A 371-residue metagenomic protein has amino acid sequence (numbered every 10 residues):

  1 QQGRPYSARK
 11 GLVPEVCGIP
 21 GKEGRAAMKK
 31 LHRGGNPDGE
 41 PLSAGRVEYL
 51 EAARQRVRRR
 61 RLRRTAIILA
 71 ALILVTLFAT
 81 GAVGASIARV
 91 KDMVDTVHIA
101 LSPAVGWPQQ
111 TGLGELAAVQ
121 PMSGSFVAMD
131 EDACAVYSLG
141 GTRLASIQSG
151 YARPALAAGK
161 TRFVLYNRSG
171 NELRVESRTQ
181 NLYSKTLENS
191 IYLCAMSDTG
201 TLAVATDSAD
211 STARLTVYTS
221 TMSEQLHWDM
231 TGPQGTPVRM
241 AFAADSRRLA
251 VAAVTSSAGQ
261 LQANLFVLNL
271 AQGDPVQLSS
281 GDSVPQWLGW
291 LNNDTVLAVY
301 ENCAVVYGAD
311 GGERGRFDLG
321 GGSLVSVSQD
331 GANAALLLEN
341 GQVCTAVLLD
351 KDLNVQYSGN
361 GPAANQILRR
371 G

Functional and structural regions predicted by a protein language model:
G21-L62: N-terminal Lys/Arg-rich, disordered targeting/topogenic segments
I99-T111, T142-Q148, Q180-T186, E224-M230 (+3 more regions): A short beta-strand motif characteristic of beta-propeller blades
P103-D132, I147-L156: Beta-strand-rich domains and repeat architectures in extracellular enzymes and scaffolds, especially beta-propellers
L113-A118, Y151-K160, N189-D198, Q234-A241 (+3 more regions): Repeated scaffold domains used in trafficking and secretory/extracellular systems, primarily beta-propellers
A117-M129, L156, K160-N167, L173 (+6 more regions): Short beta-strand elements that form the blades of beta-propeller/WD-repeat-like and other beta-sheet-rich scaffold
S146-R248: Non-cytosolic head/periplasmic domains of membrane-anchored proteins
N171-R174, D210-T216, A258-V267, C303-Y307 (+1 more regions): Structural motif
S211-V299: Solenoidal tandem-repeat scaffolds enriched in leucines and small polar residues
